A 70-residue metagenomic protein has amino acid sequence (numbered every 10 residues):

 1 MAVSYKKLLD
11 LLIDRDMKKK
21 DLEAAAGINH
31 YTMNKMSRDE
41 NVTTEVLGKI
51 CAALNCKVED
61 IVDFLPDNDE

Functional and structural regions predicted by a protein language model:
M1-D21: A short, Lys/Arg-rich alpha-helix, primarily the initiator
I13, A24, A52: Alpha-helical residues within the helix-turn-helix
I13, G27, R38, P66: Residue-level detection of the helix-turn-helix DNA-binding "recognition helix"
D21, T32, V46, D60: Residues in the helix-turn-helix
I28-V42: Recognition helix of helix-turn-helix/homeodomain-like DNA-binding domains that insert into the DNA major groove
E40-A52: Short, basic-rich loop-to-helix N-cap that marks the start of a DNA-contacting helix
N55-E70: Short C-terminal boundary/hinge segments that cap the last helix of small helical domains
